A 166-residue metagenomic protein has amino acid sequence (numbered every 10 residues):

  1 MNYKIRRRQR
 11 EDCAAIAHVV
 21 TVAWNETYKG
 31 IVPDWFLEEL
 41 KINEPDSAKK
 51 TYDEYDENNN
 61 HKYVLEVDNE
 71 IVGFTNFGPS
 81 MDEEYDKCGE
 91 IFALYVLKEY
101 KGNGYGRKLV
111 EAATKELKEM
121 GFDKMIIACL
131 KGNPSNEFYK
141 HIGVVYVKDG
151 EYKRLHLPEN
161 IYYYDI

Functional and structural regions predicted by a protein language model:
Y3, R7-C13, H18-K98, V110-A112 (+3 more regions): Acetyl-CoA-dependent GNAT
R8, F74-N76, L117, G121-M125 (+2 more regions): Residue-level detection of beta-strand scaffold positions
T27, N103, V147: Residues that scaffold the ATP/ADP-binding catalytic core of kinase and kinase-like folds
K41, N103, L155: Flexible, glycine- and charge-enriched loops at secondary-structure boundaries
N69, G73, G104-G106, G143: Conserved phosphate-binding and hydrolysis motifs of nucleotide-dependent enzymes
A93-E111, K118-M120, L130-E137, H141: Conserved glycine-rich acetyl-CoA-binding loop
D123-N136, K140-I142, D149-I166: C-terminal "cap" of GNAT-fold acetyltransferases
